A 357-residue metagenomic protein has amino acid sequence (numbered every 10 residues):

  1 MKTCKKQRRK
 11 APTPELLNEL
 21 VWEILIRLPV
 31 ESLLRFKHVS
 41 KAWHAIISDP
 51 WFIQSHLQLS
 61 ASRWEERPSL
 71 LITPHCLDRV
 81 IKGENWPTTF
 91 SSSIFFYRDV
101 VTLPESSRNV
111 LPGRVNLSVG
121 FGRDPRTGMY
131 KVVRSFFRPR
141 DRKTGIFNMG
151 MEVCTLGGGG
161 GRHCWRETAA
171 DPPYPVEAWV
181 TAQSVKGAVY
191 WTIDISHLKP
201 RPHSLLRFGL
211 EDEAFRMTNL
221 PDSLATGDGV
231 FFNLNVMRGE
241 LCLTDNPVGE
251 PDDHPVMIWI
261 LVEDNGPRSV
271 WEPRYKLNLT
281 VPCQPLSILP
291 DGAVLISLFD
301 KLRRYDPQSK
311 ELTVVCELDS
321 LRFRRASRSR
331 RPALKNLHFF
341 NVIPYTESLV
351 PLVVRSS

Functional and structural regions predicted by a protein language model:
M1-S357: N-terminal entry/capping and adjacent linker segments that precede and initiate structured domains
